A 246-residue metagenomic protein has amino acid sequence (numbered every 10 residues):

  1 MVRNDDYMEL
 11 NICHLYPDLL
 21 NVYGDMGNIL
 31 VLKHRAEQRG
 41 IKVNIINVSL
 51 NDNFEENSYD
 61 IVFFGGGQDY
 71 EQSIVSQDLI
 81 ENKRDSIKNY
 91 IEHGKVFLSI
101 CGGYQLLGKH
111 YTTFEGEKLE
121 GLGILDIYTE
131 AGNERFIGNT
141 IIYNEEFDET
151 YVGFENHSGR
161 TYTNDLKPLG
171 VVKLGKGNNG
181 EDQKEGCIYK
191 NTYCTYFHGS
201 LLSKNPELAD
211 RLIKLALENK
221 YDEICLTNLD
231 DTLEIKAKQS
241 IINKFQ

Functional and structural regions predicted by a protein language model:
M1-N89, S203-Q246: N-terminal beta1-alpha1 cap of cysteine-dependent amidohydrolase-like domains
M8-L10, F147-Y151, C187-Y193: Beta-strand-turn-beta hairpins that frame and shape the catalytic cleft of phosphate-ester-processing enzymes
D18, S158-R160, G199-L201: Glycine-rich beta-alpha junction loops
I45-N47, I124, G153-E155, T192-C194: Conserved beta-strand scaffold positions in the cores of enzyme catalytic domains, especially in NTP/NDP-utilizing
I61-G65, L98, C194-Y196: Structural motif
D69-N144: Cysteine-nucleophile active-site neighborhood
T112-E185: Pocket-forming structural segment of enzyme catalytic cores
N179-L217: A glycine-centered loop/beta-turn motif at secondary-structure junctions
